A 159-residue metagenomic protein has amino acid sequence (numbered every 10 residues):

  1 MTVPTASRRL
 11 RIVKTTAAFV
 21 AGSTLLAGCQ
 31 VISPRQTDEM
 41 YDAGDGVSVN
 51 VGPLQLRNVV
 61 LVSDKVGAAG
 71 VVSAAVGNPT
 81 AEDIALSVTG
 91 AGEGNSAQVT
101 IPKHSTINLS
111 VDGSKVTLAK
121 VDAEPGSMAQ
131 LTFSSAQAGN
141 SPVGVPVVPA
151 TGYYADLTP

Functional and structural regions predicted by a protein language model:
T24-G28: C-terminal motif of bacterial Sec signal peptides marking the signal peptidase cleavage site
Q30-S33: Bacterial signal peptide processing site
Q36-V49, N140-P142, V147-P159: Extracytoplasmic/periplasmic copper-protein system
V49-S63: N-terminal edge beta-strand
G67-S73, D122-Q130: Short, solvent-exposed loop/turn segments enriched in Ser/Thr/Gly
A69, E82-T89, V143-V145: Short, hydrophobic/aromatic beta-strand segments
A74-T80: Asparagine-centered strand-capping/turn motif at beta-strand->loop junctions
A91-K120: Intrinsically disordered, low-complexity Pro/Gly/Ser/Thr-rich segments with frequent PxxP/GP/PP motifs and embedded
